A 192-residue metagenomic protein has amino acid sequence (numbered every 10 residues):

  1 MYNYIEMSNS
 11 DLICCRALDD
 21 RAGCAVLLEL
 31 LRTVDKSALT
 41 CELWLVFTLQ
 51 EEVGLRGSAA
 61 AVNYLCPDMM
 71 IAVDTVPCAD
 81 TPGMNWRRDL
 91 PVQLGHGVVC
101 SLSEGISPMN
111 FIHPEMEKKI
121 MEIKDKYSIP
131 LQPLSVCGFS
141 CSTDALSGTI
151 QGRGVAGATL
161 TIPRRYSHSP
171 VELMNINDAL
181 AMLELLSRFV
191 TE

Functional and structural regions predicted by a protein language model:
M1-C14, S128-P130, P163-S167: Glycine/charged-rich beta-loop-alpha catalytic/anionic-binding loops adjacent to active sites
N9-V53, M182-F189: Alpha-helical metal-binding/catalytic segments enriched in His/Glu/Asp
R32-D35, N63-L65, T149-G154: Alpha-helix C-terminal capping segments
V46-V53, T75-P77, F139, R164-Y166: Acidic, glycine-rich active-site loops and adjacent beta-strand->loop/helix elements that engage anionic groups
L55-A59, T81-R88, D144-L146, P170-V171: Short, well-ordered secondary-structure micro-motifs
A61-P82: A glycine-rich helix N-cap at a beta->alpha junction
V92-L183, T191: Active-site-adjacent substrate-binding region of metalloamidase/peptidase-like peptide-processing proteins
